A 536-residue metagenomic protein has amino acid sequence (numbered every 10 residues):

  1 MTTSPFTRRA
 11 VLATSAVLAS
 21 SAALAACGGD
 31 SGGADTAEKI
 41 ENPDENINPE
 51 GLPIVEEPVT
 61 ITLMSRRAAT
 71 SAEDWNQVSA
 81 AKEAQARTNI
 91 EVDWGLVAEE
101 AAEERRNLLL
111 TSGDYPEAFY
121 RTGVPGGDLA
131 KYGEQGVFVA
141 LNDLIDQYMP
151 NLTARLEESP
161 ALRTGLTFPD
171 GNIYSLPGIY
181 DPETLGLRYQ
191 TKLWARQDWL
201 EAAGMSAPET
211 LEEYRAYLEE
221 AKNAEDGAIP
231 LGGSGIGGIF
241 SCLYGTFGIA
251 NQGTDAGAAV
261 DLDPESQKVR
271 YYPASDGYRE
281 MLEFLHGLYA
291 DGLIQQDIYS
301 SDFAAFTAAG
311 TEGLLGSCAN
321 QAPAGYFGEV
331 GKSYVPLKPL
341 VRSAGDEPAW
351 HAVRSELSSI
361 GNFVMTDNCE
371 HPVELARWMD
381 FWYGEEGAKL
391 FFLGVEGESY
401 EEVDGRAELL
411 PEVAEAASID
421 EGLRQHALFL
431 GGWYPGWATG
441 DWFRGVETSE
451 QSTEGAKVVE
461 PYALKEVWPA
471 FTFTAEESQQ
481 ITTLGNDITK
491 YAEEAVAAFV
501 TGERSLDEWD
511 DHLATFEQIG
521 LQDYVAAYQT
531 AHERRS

Functional and structural regions predicted by a protein language model:
T2-T7, L12-S536: Extracytoplasmic/secretory soluble proteins
